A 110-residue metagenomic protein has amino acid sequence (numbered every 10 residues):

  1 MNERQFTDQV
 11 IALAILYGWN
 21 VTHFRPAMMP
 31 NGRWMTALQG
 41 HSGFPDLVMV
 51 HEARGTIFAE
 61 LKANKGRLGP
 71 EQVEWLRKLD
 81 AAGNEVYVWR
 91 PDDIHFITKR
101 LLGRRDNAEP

Functional and structural regions predicted by a protein language model:
M1-P110: Catalytic phosphate/metal-binding cores of nucleic-acid and nucleotide-processing enzymes, i.e., regions that mediate
